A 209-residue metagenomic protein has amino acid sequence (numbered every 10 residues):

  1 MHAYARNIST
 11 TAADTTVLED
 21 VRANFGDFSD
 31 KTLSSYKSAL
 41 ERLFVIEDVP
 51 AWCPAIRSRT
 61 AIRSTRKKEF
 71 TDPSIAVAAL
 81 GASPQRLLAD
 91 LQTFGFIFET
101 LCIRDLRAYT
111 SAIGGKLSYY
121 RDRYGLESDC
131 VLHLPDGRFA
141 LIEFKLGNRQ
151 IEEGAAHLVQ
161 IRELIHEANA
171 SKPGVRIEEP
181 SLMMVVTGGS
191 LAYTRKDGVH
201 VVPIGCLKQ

Functional and structural regions predicted by a protein language model:
M1-R138: Accessory nucleic acid-recognition modules appended to NTPase machines
L18, A155-N169: Short, well-ordered amphipathic alpha-helices
A78, I151-E153, A192-K196: Switch/connector loops and helix/strand junctions flanking conserved nucleotide-binding motifs in nucleotide-processing
R123, E153-G154: Basic, glycine-rich polyanion-binding accessory segments appended to enzymes
R138-A140, L182: Structural motif
A140-R149, H157: Active-site ExK catalytic segment of metal-dependent nucleases
E163-L182: Short mixed-charge
S181-Q209: Domain-level recognition of nuclease-like catalytic cores that cleave nucleotide substrates
